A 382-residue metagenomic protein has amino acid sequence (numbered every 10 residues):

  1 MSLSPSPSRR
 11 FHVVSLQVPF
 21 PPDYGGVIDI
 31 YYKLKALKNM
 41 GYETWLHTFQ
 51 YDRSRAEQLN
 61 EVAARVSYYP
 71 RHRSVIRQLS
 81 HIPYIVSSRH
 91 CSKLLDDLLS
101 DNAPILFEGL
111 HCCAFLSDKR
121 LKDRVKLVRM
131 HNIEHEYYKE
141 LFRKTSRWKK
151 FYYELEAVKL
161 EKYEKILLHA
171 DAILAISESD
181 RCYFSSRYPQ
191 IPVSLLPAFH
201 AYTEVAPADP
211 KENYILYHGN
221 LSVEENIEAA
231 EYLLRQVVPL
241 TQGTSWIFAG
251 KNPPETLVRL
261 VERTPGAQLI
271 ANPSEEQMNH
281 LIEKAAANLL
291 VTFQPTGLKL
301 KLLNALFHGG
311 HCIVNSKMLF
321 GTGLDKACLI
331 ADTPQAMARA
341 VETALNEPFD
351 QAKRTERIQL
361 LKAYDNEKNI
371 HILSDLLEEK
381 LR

Functional and structural regions predicted by a protein language model:
M1-R65, S100, P239: N-terminal subdomain of nucleotide-sugar transferases
D29, L195-R263, Q268-N279, E283 (+1 more regions): Conserved catalytic-core segment of nucleotide-activated headgroup transferases in glycan assembly
R89, P348-L381: A charged, aromatic-enriched C-terminal amphipathic alpha-helix characteristic of glycosyltransferases across folds
L95-D96, E134-Y137, K150-I173: Membrane-proximal helix-turn-helix segments that form the acceptor-binding/catalytic region of lipid-linked
R120-D123, H169-H200: Helix-loop-beta element that forms the nucleotide-linked donor phosphate-binding surface in glycosyltransferases
L121-F142: Active-site proximal beta-strand in glycosyltransferases
E283-G297, H308-H311: Acidic donor-binding loop of glycosyltransferase active sites
K301-F307, H311-N315: Short hydrophobic beta-strand element within catalytic cores of glycosyltransferases and related nucleotide-activated
